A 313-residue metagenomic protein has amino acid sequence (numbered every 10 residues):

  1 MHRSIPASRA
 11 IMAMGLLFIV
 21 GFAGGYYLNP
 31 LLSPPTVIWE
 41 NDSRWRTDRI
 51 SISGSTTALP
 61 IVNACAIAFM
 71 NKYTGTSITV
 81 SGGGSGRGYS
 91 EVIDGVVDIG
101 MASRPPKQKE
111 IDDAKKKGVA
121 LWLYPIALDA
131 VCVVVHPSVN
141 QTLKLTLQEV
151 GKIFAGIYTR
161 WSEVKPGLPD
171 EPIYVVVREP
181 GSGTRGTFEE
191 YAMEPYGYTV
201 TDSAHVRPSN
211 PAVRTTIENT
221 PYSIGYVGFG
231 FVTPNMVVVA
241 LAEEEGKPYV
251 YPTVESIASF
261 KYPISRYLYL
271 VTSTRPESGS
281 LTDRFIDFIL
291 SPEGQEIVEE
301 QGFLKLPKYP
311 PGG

Functional and structural regions predicted by a protein language model:
M1-S4: Juxtamembrane low-complexity tails/linkers enriched in Ser/Thr-Pro and polybasic
P6-G313: Exported/periplasmic ABC-transporter solute-binding proteins
